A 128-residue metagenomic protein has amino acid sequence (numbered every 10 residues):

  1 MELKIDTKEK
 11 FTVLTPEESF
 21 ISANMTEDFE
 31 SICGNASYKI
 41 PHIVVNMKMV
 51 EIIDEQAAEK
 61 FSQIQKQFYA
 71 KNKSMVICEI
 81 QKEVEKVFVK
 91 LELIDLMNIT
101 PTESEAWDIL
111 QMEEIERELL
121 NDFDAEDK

Functional and structural regions predicted by a protein language model:
M1-D6, E118-K128: Non-catalytic signal-transmission and effector/linker regions of two-component phosphorelay proteins
E2-G34, M47-M49: STAS-typified acidic loop motif
D6, C78, T100: General small-molecule cofactor/ligand-binding pocket signal
T15, I99-P101: Structural signal for conserved beta-strand scaffold positions within catalytic alpha/beta enzyme cores
E18, Q81, E103: Short, flexible active-site-adjacent loop segments at beta-strand->alpha-helix junctions, enriched in small/polar
A23, V87, I109: Residues that scaffold the ATP/ADP-binding catalytic core of kinase and kinase-like folds
T26-I32, A36-M97: Amphipathic alpha-helical interaction surfaces in cytosolic regulatory modules
P101-A125: A charged, well-structured terminal subsegment
